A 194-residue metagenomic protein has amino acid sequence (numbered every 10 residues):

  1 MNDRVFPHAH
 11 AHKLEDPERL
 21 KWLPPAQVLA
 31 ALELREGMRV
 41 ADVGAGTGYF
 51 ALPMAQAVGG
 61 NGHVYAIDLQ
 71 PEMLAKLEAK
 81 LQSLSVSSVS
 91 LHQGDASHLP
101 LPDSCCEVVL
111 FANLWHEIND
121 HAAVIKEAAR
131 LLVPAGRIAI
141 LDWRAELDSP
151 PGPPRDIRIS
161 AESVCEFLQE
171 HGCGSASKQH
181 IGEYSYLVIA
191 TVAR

Functional and structural regions predicted by a protein language model:
R19-M38: Conserved alpha-helix/loop element of class I SAM-dependent methyltransferases that forms part of the SAM/SAH-binding
A41-V43, T47-H98: Class I SAM-dependent methyltransferase SAM/SAH-binding core
V58-G59, I118-N119, L132-P134: Helix-to-beta-strand junctions that scaffold the AdoMet/dcAdoMet cofactor pocket in Class I SAM-dependent enzymes
S97-V108: A short acidic, Gly/Pro-enriched loop at the edge of an enzyme's catalytic core that lines a small-molecule cofactor
E107-D120: A short SAM/SAH-binding and catalytic strip from SAM-dependent methyltransferases
A122-R137: A short glycine-rich, Lys/Arg-flanked "PGG" loop and its adjoining helix->strand segment in the class I
A139-C165: Conserved class I S-adenosyl-L-methionine
H180-R194: Core SAM-dependent methyltransferase catalytic element
